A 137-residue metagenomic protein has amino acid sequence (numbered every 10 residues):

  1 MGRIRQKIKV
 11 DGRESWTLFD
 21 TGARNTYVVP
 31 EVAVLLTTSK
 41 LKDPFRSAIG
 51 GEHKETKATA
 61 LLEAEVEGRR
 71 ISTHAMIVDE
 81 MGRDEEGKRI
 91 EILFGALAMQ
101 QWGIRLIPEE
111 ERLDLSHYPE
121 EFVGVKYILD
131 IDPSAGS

Functional and structural regions predicted by a protein language model:
M1-S137: Pepsin/retropepsin-fold aspartyl endopeptidases
